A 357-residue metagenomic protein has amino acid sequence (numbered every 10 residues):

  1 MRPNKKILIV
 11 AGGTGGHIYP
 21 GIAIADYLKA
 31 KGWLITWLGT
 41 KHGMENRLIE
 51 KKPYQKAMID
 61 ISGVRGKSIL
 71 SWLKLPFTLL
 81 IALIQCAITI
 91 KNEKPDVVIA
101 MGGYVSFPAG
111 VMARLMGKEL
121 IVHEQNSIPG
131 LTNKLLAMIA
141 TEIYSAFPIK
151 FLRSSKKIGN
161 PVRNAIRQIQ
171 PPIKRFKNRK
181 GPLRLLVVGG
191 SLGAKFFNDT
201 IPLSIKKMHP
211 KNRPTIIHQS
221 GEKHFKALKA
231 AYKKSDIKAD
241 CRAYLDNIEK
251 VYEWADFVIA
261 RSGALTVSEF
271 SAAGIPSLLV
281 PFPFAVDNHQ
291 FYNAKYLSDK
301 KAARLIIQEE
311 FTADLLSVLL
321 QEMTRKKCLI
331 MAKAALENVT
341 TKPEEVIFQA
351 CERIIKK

Functional and structural regions predicted by a protein language model:
N4-G12, K29-T78, E222-H224, I307-E309: Conserved nucleotide-sugar phosphate-binding/catalytic loop shared by glycosyltransferases and other
K5, K327-T341: A short, well-ordered alpha-helix in the C-terminal region of glycosyltransferases
H17-L28: Short amphipathic alpha-helix
L34, M44, Q55, R114-I173: Active-site-proximal region of nucleotide-activated glycan assembly enzymes, centered on histidine/acidic-rich loops
G43, L48-K52, P171-V258, F291-A294 (+2 more regions): Donor-nucleotide binding loops and adjacent catalytic segments primarily of GT-B fold Leloir glycosyltransferases
S68-V97, L115: An amphipathic, basic-hydrophobic alpha-helix
P95-V97, E253-S268, I275-P276: Acidic donor-binding loop of glycosyltransferase active sites
T341-K357: C-terminal alpha-helical cap of glycosyltransferases
